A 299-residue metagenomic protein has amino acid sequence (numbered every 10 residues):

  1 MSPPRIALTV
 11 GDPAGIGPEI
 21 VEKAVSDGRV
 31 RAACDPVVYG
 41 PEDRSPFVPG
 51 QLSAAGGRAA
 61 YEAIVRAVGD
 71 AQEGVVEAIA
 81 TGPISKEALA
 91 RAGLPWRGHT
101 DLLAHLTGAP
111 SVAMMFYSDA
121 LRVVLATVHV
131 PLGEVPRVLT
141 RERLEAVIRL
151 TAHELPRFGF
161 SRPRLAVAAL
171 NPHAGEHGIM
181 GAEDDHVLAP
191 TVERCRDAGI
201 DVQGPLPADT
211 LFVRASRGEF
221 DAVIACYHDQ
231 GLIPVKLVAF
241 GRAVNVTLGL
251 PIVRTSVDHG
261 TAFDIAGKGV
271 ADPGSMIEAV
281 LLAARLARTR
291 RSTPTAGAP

Functional and structural regions predicted by a protein language model:
M1-T100, V138-C226, Q230-T255, H259-T261 (+1 more regions): Contiguous, glycine/small-aliphatic-enriched amphipathic segments in soluble metabolic enzymes
L106-L121, L250-D264: Short, flexible loop segments at boundaries between secondary-structure elements
F116-A146: Ligand-binding beta-strand-loop-alpha-helix segment within the catalytic cores of soluble metabolic enzymes
